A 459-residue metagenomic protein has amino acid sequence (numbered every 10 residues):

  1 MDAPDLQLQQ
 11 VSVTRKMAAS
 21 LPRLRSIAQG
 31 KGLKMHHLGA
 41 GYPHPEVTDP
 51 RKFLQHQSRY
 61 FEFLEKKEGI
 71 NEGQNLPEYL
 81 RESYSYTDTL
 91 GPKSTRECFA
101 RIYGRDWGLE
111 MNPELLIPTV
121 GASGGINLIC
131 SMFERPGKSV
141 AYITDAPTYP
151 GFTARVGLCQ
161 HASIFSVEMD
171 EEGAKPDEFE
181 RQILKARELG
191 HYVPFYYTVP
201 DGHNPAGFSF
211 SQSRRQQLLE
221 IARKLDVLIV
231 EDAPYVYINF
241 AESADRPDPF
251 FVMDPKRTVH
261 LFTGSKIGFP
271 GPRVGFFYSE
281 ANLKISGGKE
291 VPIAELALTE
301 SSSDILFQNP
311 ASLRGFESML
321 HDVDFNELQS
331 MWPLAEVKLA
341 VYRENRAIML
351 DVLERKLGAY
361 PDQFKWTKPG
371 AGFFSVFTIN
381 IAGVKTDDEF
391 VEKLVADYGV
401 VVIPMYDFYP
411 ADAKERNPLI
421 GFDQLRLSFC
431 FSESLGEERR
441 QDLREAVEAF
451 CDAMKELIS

Functional and structural regions predicted by a protein language model:
D2-T89, S302, N309, L313 (+1 more regions): N-terminal "arm"/small-domain region of PLP-dependent enzymes with the aminotransferase-like
H36-H37, T148, W332-L350, E354 (+1 more regions): Conserved glycine-rich beta-strand-loop-beta hairpin in the small C-terminal domain of fold type I
H37-A40, T144, Y197-P200, V230-A233 (+6 more regions): Short beta-strand segments
G41-P45, S123-G124, T148-P150, D201-N204 (+9 more regions): Short, solvent-exposed loop/turn segments at secondary-structure junctions
F61-L225, V230, V236-M253, V259 (+2 more regions): Conserved core of the PLP fold type I
K93, R101, E110, R187 (+3 more regions): PLP-dependent enzyme catalytic core of the Aspartate aminotransferase-like
S163, A186, P255-R343: Conserved core segment of the aminotransferase class I/II
